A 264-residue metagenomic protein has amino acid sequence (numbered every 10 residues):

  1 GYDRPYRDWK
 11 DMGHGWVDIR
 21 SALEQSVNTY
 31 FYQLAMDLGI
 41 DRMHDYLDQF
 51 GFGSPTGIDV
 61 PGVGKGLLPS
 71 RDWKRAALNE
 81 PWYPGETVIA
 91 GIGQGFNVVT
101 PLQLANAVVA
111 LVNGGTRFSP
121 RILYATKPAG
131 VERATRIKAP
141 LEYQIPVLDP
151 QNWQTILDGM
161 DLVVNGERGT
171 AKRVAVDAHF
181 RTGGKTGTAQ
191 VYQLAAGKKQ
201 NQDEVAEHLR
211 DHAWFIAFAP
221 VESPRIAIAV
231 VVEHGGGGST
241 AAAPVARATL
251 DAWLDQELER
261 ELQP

Functional and structural regions predicted by a protein language model:
G1-A229: Beta-lactam-recognizing serine transpeptidase/beta-lactamase-like catalytic domain environment
I19, Q49, T116-R117, T240-A243 (+1 more regions): Glycine-rich loops and low-complexity Gly/Arg-rich segments that provide flexible linkers or classic glycine-based
T100-N106, A241-A248: Short amphipathic alpha-helical face segments that pack within enzyme cores and frequently flank/anchor catalytic
E132-Q144, P244-P264: Short, gly/Ser/Thr-rich active-site loops of penicillin-recognizing serine hydrolases
V232: A short beta-strand motif that forms part of the nucleic acid-binding face of small beta-barrel RNA-binding folds
G235-G237: Short beta-strands and strand-coil junctions in structured, solvent-facing domains, enriched
